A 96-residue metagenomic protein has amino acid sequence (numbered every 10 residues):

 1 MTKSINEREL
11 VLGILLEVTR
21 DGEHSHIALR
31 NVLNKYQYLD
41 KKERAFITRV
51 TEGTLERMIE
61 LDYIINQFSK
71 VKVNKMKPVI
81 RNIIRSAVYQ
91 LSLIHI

Functional and structural regions predicted by a protein language model:
M1-K72, V88-Q90: N-terminal interaction/assembly modules
V73-K77: A Lys/Arg-rich helix-loop hairpin that forms a DNA/phosphate-binding surface
R81-S92: Contiguous, well-ordered alpha-helical segments that form the cores/surfaces of helical PPI scaffolds
I94-I96: Conserved small/polar residues in nucleotide/adenosyl-binding loops
